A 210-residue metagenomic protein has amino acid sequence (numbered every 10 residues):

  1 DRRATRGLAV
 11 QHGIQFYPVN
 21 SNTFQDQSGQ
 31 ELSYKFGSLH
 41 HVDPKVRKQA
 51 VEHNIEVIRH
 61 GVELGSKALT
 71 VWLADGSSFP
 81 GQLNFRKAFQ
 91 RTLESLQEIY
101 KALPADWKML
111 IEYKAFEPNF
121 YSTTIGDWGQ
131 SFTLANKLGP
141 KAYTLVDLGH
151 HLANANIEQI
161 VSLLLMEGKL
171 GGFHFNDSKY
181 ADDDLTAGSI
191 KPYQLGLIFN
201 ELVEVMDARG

Functional and structural regions predicted by a protein language model:
D1-K45, G171, K179-G210: Alpha/beta catalytic barrel-like cores
Q11, Q15-F16, S21, Q30-G139: Active-site acidic/histidine proton-transfer and metal-coordination neighborhood in alpha/beta enzyme cores
T23-Q25, D75-S77, E117, L152 (+1 more regions): Feature marks short, surface-exposed loop/turn motifs that line or immediately flank catalytic pockets and channel
R59, S66-K67, G81, L93-K108 (+2 more regions): Histidine-acidic metal/acid-base catalytic patches
